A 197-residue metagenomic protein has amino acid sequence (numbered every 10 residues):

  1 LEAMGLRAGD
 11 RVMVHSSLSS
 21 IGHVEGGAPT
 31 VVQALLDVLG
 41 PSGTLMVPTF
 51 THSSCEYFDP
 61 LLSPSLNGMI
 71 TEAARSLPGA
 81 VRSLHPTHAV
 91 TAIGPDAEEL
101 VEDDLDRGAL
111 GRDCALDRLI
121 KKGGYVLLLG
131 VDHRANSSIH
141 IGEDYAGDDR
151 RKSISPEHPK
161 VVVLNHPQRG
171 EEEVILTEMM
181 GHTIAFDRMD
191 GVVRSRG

Functional and structural regions predicted by a protein language model:
L1-G197: N-terminal and secondary-structure boundary signal
